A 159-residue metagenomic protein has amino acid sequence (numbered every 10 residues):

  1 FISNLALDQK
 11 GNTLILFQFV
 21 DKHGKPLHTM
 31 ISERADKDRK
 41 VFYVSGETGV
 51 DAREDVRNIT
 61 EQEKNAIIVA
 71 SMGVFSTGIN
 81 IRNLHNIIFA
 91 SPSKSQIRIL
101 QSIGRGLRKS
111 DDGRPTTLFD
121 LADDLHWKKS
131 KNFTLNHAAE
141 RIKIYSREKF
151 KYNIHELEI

Functional and structural regions predicted by a protein language model:
F1-L5, R141-R147, E156: Interdomain motor-coupling "hinge/lid" segment immediately C-terminal to the ATP-binding subdomain of NTP-driven enzymes
F1-Q18, K22-R34: Conserved interdomain hinge at the start of the Helicase C-terminal
L7-N12, D36-K37, K64-N65, N83: Short glycine/proline-enriched coil/turn segments at helix->beta-strand junctions
N12, F150-I159: Long, largely alpha-helical accessory region at the distal end of helicase-like NTP-driven motors
N12, K40, R114-T117: Residues at the starts of beta-strands that form the adenosine-phosphate
L14, H28, S32-D55: Conserved RecA-like helicase motor-core motifs
V41-Y43, L118, Y152-I154: Conserved beta-strand scaffold positions in the cores of enzyme catalytic domains, especially in NTP/NDP-utilizing
G46-E148: Conserved RecA-like P-loop NTPase helicase motor core
